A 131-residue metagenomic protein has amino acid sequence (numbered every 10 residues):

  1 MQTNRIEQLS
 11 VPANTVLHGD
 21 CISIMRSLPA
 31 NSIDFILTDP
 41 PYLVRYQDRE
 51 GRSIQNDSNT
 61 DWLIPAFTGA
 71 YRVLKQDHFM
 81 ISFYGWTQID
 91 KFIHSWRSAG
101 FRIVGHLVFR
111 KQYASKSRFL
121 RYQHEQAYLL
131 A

Functional and structural regions predicted by a protein language model:
Q2-A131: Core catalytic lobe of class I
